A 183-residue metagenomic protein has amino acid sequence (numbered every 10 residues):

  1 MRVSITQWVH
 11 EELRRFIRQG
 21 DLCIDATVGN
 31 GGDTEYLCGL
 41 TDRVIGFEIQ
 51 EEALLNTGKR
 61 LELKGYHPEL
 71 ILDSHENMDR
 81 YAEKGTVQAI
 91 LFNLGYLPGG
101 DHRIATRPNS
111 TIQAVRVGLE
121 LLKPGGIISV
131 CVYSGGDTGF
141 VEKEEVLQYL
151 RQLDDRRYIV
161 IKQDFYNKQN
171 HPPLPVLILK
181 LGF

Functional and structural regions predicted by a protein language model:
M1-L22: S-adenosyl-L-methionine
G29, E52, E76: Conserved Rossmann-like nucleotide-cofactor binding loop
N30-D42: Conserved SAM-binding loop of SAM-dependent methyltransferases across substrates and taxa, primarily the Class I
R43-E48: Conserved SAM-binding motif I beta-strand of class I
L55-G85: S-adenosyl-L-methionine
G95-A114: Mobile active-site "lid"/loop adjacent to the S-adenosyl-L-methionine
L121, G125-V132: Conserved beta-strand signature within the Rossmann-like core of class I S-adenosyl-L-methionine
E142-F183: Class I S-adenosyl-L-methionine
